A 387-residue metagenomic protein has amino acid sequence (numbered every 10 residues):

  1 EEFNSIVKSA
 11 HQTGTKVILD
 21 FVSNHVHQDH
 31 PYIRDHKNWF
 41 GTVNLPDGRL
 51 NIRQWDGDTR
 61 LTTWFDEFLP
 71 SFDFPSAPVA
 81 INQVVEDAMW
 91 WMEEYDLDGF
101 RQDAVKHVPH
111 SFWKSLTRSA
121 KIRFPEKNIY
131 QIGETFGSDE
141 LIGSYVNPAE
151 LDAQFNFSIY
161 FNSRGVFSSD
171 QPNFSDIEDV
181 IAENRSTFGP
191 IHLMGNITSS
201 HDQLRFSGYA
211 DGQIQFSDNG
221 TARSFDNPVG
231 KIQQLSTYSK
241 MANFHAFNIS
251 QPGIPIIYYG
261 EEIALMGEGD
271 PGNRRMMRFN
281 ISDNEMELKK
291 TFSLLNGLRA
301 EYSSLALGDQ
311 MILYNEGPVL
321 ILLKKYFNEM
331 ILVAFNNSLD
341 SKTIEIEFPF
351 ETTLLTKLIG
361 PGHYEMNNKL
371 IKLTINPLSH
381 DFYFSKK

Functional and structural regions predicted by a protein language model:
E1, F65-I81, D98-H107, R164-P172 (+2 more regions): The substrate-binding groove and active-site-proximal loops of carbohydrate-active enzymes, especially glycoside
E1-Y95, S115-P125, I129, L141-I142: Substrate-binding/active-site clefts of carbohydrate-active enzymes
H11, T15, H25, R34 (+8 more regions): Active-site-proximal helices and loops of the catalytic beta/alpha 8
E178-A222: Aromatic-lined glycan-binding groove of carbohydrate-active enzymes
L307-E329: Surface beta-strand/loop "capping" patches
A334-S338: Asparagine-centered strand-capping/turn motif at beta-strand->loop junctions
F348-P361: Solvent-exposed beta-hairpin/edge-strand motifs
N367-K387: C-terminal beta-strand-rich structural cap/linker in extracellular carbohydrate-active enzymes
